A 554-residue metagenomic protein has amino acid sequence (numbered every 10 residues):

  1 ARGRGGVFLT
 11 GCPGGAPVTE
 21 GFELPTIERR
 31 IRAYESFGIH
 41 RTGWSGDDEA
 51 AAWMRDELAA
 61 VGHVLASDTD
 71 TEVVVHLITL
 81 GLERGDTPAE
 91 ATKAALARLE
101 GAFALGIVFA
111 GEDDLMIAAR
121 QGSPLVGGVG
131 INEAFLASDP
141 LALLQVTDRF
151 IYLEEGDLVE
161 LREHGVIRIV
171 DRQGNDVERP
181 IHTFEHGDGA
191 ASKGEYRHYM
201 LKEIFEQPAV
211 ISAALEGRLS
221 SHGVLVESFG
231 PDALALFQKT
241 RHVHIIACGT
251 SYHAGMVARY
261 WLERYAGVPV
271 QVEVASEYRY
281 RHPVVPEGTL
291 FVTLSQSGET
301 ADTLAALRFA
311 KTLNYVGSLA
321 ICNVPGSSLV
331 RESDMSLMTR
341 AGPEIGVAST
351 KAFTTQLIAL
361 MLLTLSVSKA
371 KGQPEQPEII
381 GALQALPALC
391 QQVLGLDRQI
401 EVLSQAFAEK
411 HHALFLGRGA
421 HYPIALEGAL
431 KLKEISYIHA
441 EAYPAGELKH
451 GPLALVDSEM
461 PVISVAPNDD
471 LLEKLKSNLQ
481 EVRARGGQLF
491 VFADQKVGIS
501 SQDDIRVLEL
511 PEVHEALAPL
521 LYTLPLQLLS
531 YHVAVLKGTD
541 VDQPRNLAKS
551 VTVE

Functional and structural regions predicted by a protein language model:
A1-W53, A60: Secretory-pathway/membrane protein signature
M54-K193, R197-H198, K202, E206-R241 (+3 more regions): Conserved short alpha-helical segments that host acidic/polar catalytic motifs at enzyme active sites
A97, Q207-I211, L215-H244, P325 (+2 more regions): Active-site phosphate/pyrophosphate-binding segments
A110-D113, S123-L125, G130-A134, P140-L143 (+20 more regions): Short, glycine-/Ser/Thr-/acidic-enriched flexible segments
D113, A118-G127, Y196-M200, V210-I211 (+5 more regions): Conserved phosphate/anionic-ligand binding catalytic regions in large, soluble enzymes, centered on
I117-A118, F150-I151, E160, E203 (+10 more regions): Replace "in large, NTP-powered and nucleic-acid-processing enzymes" with "in large, NTP-powered factors and other
M200, D503-D504, V513-E554: Generic C-terminus detector
Q238-A385, R418, V465-D470, K474-L508 (+1 more regions): Glycine-rich phosphate-binding loops that contact phosphosugars or nucleotide phosphates
